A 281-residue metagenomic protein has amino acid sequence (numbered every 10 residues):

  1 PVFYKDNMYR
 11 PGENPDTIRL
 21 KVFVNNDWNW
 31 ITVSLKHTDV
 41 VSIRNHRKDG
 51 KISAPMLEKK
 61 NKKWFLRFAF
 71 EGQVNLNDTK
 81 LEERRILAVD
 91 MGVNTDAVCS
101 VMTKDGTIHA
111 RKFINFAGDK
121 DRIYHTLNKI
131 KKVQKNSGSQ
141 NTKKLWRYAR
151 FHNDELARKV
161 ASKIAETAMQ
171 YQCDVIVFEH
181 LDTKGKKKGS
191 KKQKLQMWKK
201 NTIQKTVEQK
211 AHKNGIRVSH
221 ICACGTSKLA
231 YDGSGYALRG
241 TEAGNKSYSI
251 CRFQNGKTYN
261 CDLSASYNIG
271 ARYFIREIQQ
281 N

Functional and structural regions predicted by a protein language model:
P1-K60, M197: Acidic carboxylate diad motif detector
K62-N281: Positively charged, helix-rich recognition surfaces that bind polyanionic ligands
